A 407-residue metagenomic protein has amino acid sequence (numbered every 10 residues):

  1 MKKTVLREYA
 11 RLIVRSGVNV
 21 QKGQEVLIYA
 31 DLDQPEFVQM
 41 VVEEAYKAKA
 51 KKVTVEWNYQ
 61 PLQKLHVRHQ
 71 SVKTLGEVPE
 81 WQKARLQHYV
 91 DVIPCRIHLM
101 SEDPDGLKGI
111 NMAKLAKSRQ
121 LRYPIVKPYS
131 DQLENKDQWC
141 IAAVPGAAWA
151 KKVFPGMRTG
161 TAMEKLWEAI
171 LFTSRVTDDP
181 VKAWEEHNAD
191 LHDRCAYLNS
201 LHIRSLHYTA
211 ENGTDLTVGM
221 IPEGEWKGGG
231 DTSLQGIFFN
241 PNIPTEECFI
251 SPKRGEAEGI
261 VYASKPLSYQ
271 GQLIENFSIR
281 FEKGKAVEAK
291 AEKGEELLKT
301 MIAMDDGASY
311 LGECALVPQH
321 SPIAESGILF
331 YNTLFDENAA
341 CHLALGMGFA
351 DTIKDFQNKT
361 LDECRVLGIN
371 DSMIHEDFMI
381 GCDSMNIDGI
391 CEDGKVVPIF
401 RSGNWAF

Functional and structural regions predicted by a protein language model:
M1-E258, G389, K395, W405-F407: Active-site bordering "gate/hinge" segments that shape substrate access to catalytic or cofactor-binding pockets
R11, N199-L201, Q270-Q272, G307 (+2 more regions): Short solvent-exposed loop/turn micro-motifs enriched in small/polar/acidic residues
I250-D306: Long, well-ordered mid-to-C-terminal structural blocks that present hydrophobic/aromatic surfaces
E256-E258, I274-N276, K283, S309-E313 (+3 more regions): Active-site lining segments that contact anionic ligands and/or coordinate catalytic metals
A286-Q357: Dual-mode signal for accessory low-complexity, basic/Gly-rich regions
D362-F407: Extended hydrophobic packing segments that form well-structured cores
